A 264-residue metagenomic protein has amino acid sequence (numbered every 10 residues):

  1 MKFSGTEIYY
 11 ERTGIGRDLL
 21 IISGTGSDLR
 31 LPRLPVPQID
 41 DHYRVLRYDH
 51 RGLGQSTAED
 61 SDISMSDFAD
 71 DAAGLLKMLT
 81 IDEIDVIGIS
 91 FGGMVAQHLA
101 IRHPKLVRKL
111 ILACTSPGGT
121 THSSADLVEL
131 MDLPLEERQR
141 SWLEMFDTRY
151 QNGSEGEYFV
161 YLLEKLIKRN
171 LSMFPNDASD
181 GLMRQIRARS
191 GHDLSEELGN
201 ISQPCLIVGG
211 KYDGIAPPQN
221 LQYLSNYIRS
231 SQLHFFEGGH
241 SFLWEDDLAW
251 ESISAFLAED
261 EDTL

Functional and structural regions predicted by a protein language model:
S4-T57: Conserved HGGG/HGGXW glycine-rich cap/lid loop of the alpha/beta-hydrolase fold
L46-I87: Active-site loop/oxyanion-hole signature of alpha/beta-hydrolase fold enzymes
I101, R108-R138: Flexible "cap/lid" loop of the alpha/beta hydrolase fold
T121, W142-S190, E197: Conserved alpha/beta-hydrolase catalytic His-Asp/Glu region
I201, I207-G209: Short beta-strand/loop motif that positions the catalytic acidic residue of the alpha/beta-hydrolase fold
G214-N220: Conserved alpha/beta-hydrolase "acid-adjacent" motif
L221-S241: Catalytic histidine neighborhood in serine/cysteine hydrolases with alpha/beta-hydrolase-type architecture
G238-E251: Catalytic histidine-centered segment of alpha/beta-hydrolase-like enzymes
